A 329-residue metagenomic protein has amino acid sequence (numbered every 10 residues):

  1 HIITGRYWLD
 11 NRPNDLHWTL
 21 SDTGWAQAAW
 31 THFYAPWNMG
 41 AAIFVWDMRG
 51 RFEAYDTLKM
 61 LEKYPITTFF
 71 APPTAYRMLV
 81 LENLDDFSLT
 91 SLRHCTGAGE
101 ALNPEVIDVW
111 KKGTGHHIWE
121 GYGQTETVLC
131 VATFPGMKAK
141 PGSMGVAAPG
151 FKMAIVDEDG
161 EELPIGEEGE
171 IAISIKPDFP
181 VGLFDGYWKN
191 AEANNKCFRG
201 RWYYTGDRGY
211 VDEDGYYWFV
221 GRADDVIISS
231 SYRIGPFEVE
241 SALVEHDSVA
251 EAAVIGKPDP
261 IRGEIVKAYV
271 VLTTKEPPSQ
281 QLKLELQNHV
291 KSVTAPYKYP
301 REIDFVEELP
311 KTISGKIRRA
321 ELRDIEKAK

Functional and structural regions predicted by a protein language model:
H1-T67, E82: Conserved AMP-binding/adenylation subdomain of ANL enzymes
R12-P13, H17, Y34, N38 (+4 more regions): Gly/Ser/Thr-rich phosphate-binding loop
D22, G99, G123, G145 (+2 more regions): Active-site glycine-centered loops adjacent to acidic/histidine catalytic or metal-binding residues that shape
E62, F69, P177-P180, A193-K196 (+4 more regions): AMP-binding/adenylate-forming catalytic core of the ANL superfamily
L89-L92, V249, P300: Core-facing hydrophobic residues within beta-strands of well-ordered domains
H94-G97, V254, D304-F305: Hydrophobic/anchoring residues in structured secondary elements
V146-G150, E161-K196, I234: Conserved ATP/PPi-binding loop(s) of AMP-dependent carboxylate-activating enzymes
D157-E161, E168, E213-D214, S248 (+1 more regions): Residue-level recognition of short loop/turn positions
